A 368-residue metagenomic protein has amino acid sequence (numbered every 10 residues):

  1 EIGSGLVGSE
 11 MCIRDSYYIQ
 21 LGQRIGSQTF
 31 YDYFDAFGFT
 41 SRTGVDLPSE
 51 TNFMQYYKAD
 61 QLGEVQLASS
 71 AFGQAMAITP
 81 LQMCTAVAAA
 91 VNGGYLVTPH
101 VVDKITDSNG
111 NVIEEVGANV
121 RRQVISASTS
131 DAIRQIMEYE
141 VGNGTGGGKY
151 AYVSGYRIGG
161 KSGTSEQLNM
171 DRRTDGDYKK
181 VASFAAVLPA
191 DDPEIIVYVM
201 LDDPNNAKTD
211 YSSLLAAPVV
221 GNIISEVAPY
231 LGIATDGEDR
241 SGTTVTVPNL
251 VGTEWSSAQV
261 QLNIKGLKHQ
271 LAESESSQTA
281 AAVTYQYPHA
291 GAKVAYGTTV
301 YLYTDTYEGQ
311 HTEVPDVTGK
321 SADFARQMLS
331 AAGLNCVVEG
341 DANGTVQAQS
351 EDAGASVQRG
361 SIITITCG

Functional and structural regions predicted by a protein language model:
S4, E10, R14-Y198: Beta-lactam-recognizing serine transpeptidase/beta-lactamase-like catalytic domain environment
Q55, V116, Y152-G155, N169 (+2 more regions): Ligand-recognition elements built from short beta-strands and adjacent flexible loops
